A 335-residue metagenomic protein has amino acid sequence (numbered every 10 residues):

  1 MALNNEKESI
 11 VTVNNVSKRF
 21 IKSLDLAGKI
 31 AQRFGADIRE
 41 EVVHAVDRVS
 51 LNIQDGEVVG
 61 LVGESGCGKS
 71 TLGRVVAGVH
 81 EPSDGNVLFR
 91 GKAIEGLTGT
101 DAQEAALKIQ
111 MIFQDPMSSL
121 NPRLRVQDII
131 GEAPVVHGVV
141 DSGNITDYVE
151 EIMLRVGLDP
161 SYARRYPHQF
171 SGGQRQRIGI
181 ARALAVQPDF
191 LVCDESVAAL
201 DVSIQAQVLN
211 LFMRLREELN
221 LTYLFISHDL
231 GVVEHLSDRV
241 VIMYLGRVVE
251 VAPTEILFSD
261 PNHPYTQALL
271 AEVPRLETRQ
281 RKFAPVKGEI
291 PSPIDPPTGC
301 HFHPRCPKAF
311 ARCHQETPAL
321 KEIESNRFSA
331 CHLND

Functional and structural regions predicted by a protein language model:
S9, S23-R33, D37, V42 (+1 more regions): Short catalytic/signature loops enriched in Gly
A31-F34, A93, N144-S161, L270-A271: Conserved ABC ATPase "signature" region
A77: Helix-to-loop junction immediately C-terminal to a conserved catalytic motif
G85-I94, A105: Conserved ABC transporter NBD signature motif
A185-D189: A short, proline-enriched helix->beta-strand linker immediately N-terminal to the Walker B motif in ABC-type P-loop
V192, S196-L200, I204-R281: P-loop NTP-binding/switch modules centered on Walker-like glycine-rich loops
